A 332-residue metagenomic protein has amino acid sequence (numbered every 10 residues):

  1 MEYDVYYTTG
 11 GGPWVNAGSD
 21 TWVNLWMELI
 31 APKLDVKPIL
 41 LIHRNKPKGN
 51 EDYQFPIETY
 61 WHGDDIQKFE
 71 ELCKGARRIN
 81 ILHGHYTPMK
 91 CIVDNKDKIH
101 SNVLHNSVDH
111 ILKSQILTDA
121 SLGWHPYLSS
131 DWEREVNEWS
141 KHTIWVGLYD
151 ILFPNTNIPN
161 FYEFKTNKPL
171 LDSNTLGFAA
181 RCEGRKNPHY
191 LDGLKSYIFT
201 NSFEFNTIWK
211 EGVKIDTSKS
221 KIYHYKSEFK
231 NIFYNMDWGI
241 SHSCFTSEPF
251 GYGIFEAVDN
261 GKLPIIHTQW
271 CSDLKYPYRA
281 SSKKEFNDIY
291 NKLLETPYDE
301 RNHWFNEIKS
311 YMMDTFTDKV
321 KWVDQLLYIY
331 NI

Functional and structural regions predicted by a protein language model:
Y7-L25, R185-K186: A short, glycine/small-residue-rich beta-strand->loop->alpha-helix junction that serves as a flexible
S19-W22, I151-F153, N160-D216, Y223-K226: Conserved catalytic-core segment of nucleotide-activated headgroup transferases in glycan assembly
I42-E135: Extended catalytic core of nucleotide-activated donor transferases of GT-like folds
D64, E211-F233, E248: Conserved active-site histidine-acidic residue motif and adjacent donor-binding/catalytic loop of glycosyltransferases
E183, I240-G253, H267-Y276: Nucleotide-sugar-dependent
K230, Y252-D259: Short alpha-helical segment that forms part of, or immediately flanks, the ligand-binding pocket in carbohydrate-active
D259-H267: Short hydrophobic beta-strand element within catalytic cores of glycosyltransferases and related nucleotide-activated
K284, E295-I332: A charged, aromatic-enriched C-terminal amphipathic alpha-helix characteristic of glycosyltransferases across folds
